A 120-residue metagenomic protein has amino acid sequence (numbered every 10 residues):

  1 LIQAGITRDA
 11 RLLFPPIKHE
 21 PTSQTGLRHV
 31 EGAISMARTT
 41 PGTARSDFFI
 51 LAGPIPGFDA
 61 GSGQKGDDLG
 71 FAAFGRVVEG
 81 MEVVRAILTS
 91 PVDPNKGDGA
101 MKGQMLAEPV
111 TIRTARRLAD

Functional and structural regions predicted by a protein language model:
L1-D120: Cyclophilin-like peptidyl-prolyl cis-trans isomerases
